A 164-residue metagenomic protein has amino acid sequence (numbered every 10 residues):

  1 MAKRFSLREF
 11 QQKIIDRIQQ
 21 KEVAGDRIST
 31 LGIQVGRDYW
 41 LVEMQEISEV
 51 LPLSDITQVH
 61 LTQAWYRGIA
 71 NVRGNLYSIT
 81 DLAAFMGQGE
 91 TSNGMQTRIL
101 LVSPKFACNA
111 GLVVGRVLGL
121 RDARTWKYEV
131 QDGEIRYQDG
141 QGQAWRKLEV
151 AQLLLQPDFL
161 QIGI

Functional and structural regions predicted by a protein language model:
M1-I164: An acidic, low-aromatic, low-complexity terminal/linker signal
